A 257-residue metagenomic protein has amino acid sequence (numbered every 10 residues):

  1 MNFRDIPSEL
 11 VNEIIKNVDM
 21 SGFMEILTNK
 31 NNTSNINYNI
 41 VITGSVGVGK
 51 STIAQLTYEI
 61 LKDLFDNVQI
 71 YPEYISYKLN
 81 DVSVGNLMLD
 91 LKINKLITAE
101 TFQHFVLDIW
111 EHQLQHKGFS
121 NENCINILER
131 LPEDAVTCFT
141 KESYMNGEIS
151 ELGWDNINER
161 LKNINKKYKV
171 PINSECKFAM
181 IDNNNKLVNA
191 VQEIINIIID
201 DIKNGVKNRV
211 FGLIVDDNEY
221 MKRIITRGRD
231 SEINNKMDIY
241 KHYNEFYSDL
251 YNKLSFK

Functional and structural regions predicted by a protein language model:
F3-T28: N-terminal pre-Walker A segment at the start of P-loop NTPase domains
I26-N37: Phosphate-binding P-loop
I42: Hydrophobic anchor at the beta1->P-loop junction of P-loop NTPases
V46: The conserved Walker
K50: Conserved lysine of the Walker
I53, T57: Hydrophobic positions on the alpha1 helix immediately C-terminal to the Walker A/P-loop
E59-I109, T137-S143: Conserved substrate/cofactor phosphate-moiety recognition/catalytic segment in nucleotide-dependent phosphotransferases
V136-D249: A glycine- and Lys/Arg-enriched "phosphate-lid" helix/loop adjacent to the NTP-binding pocket of small-molecule kinases
